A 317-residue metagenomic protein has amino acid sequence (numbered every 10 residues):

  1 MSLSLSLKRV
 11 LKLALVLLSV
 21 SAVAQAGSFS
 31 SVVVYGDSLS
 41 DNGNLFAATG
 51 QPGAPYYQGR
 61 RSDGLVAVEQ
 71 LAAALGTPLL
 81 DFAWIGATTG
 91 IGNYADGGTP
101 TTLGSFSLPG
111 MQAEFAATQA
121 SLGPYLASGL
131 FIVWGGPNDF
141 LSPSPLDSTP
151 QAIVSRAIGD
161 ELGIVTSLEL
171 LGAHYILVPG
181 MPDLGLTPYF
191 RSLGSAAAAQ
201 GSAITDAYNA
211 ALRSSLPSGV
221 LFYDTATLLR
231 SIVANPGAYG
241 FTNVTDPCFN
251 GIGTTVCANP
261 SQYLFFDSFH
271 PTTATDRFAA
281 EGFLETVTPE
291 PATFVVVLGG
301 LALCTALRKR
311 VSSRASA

Functional and structural regions predicted by a protein language model:
S2-L11: Bacterial N-terminal signal peptides that target proteins for export
L3, A24-A292: Conserved active-site regions of diverse hydrolases
V10, S195, L229, T275 (+2 more regions): A generic structural signal for solvent-exposed, polar alpha-helical segments
L11-L18, A292: Sec-dependent signal peptide hydrophobic core
S19-V23: N-terminal signal peptide c-region/cleavage motif recognized by signal peptidases
V33, F294-V295, R314-S316: Enriched but not universal
P289-L307: A short, hydrophobic C-terminal helix/tail in secreted or cell-surface proteins
T305-A317: C-terminal membrane-anchoring or membrane-association module
